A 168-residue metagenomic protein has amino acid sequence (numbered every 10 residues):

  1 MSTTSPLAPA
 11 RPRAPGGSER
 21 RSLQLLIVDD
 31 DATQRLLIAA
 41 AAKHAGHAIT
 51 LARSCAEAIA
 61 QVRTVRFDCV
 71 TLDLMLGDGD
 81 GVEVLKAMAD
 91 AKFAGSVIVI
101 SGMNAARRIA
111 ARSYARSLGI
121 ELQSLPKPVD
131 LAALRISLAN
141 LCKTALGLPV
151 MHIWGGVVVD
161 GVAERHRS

Functional and structural regions predicted by a protein language model:
M1-L26, A39, A132-S168: Non-catalytic signal-transmission and effector/linker regions of two-component phosphorelay proteins
G17, A32-T50: Two-component/phosphorelay signaling modules centered on CheY-like receiver
D29: Conserved acidic carboxylate
G46-R53, Q61, L125: Short hydrophobic/Thr-rich beta-strand motif most characteristic of the beta2 strand and flanking loop of CheY-like
S54, D80-E83: Acidic catalytic/metal-coordinating carboxylates
D73: Active-site residues of response regulator receiver
G77: The feature encodes the CheY-like receiver
E83, A87, M103-S124: Alpha4 helix (beta4-alpha4-beta5 surface) of REC/receiver domains from two-component response regulators
